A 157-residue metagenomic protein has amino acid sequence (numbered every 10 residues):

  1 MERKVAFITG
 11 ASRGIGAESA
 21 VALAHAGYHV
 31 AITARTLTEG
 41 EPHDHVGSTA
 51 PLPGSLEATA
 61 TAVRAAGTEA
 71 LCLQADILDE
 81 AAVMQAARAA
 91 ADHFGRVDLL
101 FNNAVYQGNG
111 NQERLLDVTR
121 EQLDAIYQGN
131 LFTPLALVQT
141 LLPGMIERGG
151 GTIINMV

Functional and structural regions predicted by a protein language model:
M1-G40: Canonical Rossmann dinucleotide-binding motif of NAD(H)/NADP(H)-dependent dehydrogenases/reductases, specifically
R3-K4, T68-E69, R96-V97, M145-V157: Active-site loop of short-chain dehydrogenase/reductase
T9, V97-Y106, N130, N155: Rossmann-fold scaffold of SDR-type NAD(P)-dependent oxidoreductases
R35-A62: Glycine-rich phosphate-binding loop and adjoining beta1-alpha1-beta2 segment of Rossmann-like nucleotide-binding folds
T49-E57, M84, V105-D124: Conserved mid-core segment of classical short-chain dehydrogenase/reductases
A60, R64, A70-Q74, E80-G95: Conserved amphipathic alpha-helix within the SDR
D98, L116-L135, G150, I154: Catalytic Tyr-X3-Lys loop
V138-Q139: A short, exposed helix-loop element centered on a Lys and neighboring polar residues
